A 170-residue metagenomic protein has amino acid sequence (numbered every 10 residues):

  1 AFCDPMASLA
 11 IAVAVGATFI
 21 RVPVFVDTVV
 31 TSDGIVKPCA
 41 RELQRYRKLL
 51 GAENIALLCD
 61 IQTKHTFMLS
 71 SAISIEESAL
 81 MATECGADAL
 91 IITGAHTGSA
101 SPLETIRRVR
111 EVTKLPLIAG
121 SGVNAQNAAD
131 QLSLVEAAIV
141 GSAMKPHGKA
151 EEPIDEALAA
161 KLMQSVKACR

Functional and structural regions predicted by a protein language model:
F2-L115, A119, A125-H147, E156-A160 (+1 more regions): Alpha/beta enzyme core
E151: Charged C-terminal helix
